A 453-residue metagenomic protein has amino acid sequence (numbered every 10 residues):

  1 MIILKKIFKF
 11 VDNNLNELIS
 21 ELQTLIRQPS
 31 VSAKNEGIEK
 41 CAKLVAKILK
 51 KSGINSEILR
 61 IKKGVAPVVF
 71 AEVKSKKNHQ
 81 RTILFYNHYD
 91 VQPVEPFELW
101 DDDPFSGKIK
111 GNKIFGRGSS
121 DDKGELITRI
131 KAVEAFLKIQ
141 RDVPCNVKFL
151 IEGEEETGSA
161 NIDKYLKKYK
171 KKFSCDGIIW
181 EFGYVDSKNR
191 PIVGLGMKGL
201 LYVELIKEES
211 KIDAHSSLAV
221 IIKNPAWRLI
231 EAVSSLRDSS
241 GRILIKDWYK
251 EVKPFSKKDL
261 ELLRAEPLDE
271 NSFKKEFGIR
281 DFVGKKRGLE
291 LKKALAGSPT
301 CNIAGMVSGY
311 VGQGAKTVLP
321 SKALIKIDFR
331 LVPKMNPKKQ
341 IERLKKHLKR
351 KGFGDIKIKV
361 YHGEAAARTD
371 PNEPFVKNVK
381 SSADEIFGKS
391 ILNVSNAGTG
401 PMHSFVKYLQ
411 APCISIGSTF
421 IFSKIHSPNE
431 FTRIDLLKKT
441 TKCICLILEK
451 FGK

Functional and structural regions predicted by a protein language model:
I2-F97, K322: N-terminal helical capping/dimerization or prosegment-like subdomains of hydrolases acting on amide or phosphate bonds
V73, K207, F329-L331: Hydrophobic beta-strand positions in extracellular immunoglobulin-like domains
N78, S159, S187-K188, L244-K322 (+3 more regions): An extended, acidic, His-containing surface patch that forms the Zn2+-binding/catalytic region of metallohydrolases
Q80-I151, K439: Active-site metal-coordination/substrate-binding segment of hydrolases, especially metallo-dependent peptidases
D90, L236-S240, K345-G354: A common structural junction motif
P144-N224: Histidine/acidic-residue-rich, glycine-tolerant segments that coordinate divalent metal ions
K164, A219-S240: A short core secondary-structure module
